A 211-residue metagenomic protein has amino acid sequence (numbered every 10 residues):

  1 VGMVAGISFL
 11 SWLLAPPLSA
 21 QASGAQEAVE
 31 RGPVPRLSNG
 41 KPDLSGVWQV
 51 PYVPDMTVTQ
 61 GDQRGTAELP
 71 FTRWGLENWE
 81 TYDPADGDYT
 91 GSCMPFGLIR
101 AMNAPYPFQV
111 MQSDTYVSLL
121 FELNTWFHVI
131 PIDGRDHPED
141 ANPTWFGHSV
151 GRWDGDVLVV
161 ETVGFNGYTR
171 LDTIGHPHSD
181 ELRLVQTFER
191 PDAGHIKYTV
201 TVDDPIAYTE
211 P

Functional and structural regions predicted by a protein language model:
G2-P211: PEST-like low-complexity, intrinsically disordered acidic/proline/serine-rich tracts that flank trafficking/processing
